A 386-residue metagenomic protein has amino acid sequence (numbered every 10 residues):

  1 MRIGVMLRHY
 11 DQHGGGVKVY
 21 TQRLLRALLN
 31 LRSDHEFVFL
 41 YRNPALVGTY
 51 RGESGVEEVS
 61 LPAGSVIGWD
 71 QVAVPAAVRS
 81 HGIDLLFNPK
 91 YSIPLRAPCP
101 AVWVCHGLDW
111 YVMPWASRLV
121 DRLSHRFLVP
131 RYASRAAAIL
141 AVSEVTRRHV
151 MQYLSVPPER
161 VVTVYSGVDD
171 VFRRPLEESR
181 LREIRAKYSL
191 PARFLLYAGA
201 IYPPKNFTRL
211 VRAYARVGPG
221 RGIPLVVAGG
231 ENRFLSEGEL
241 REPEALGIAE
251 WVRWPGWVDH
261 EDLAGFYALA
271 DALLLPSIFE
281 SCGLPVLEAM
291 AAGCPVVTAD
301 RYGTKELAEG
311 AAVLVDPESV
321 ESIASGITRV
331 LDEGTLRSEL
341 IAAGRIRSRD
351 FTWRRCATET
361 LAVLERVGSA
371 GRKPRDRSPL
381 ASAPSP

Functional and structural regions predicted by a protein language model:
M1-S385: Carbohydrate transferase catalytic cores enriched for Leloir-type hexosyltransferases
